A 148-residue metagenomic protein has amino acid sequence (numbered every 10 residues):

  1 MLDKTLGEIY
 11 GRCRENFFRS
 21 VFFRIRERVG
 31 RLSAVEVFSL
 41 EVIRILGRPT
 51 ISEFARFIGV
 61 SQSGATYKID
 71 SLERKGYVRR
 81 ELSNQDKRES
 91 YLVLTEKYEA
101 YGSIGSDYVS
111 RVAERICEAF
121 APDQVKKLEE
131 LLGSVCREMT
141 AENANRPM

Functional and structural regions predicted by a protein language model:
M1, D123-M148: C-terminal regulatory/oligomerization modules of transcriptional regulators
M1-G30: N-terminal leader segment of winged-helix/HTH proteins
T5, V21, S39, V112-A113: Hydrophobic alpha-helical segments typical of transmembrane helices and their membrane-interface/capping positions
Y10-R14, T95, E129-L132, C136: Generic structural concept
F17-V21, A65, G105, V135 (+1 more regions): Hydrophobic recognition helices of helix-based DNA-binding modules
F22-G64: N-terminal helix-turn-helix DNA-binding core of bacterial DNA-binding proteins
S63-S71: Short amphipathic alpha-helical interaction segments
D70-K127: Charged, amphipathic alpha-helical coiled-coil/dimerization segments
